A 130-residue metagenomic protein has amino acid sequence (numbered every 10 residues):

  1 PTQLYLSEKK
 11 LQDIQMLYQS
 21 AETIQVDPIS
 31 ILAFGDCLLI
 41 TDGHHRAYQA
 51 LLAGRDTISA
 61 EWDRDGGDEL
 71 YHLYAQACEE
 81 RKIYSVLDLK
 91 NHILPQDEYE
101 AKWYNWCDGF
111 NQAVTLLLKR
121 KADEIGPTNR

Functional and structural regions predicted by a protein language model:
P1-T41, H45, L51: Short alpha-helix boundary/capping and kink motifs at helix termini
G35-R130: Basic- and aromatic-enriched surface patches that contact anionic nucleotides/nucleic acids
